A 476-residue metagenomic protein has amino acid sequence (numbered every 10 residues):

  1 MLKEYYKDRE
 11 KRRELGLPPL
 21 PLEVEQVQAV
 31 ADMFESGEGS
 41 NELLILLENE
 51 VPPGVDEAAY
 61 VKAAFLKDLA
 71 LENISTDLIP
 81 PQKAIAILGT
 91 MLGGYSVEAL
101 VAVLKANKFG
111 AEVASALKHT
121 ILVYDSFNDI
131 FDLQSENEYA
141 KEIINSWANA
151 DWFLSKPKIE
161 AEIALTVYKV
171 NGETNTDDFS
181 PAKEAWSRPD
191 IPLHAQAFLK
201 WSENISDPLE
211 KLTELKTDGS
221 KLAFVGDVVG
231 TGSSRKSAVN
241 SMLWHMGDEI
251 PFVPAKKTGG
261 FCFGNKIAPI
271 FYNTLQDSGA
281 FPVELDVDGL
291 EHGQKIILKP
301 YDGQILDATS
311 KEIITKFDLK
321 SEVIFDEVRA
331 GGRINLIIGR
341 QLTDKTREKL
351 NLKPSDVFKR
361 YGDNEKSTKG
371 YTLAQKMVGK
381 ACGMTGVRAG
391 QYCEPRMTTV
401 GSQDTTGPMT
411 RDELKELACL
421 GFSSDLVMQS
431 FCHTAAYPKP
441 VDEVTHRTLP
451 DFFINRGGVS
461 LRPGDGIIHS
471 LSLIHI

Functional and structural regions predicted by a protein language model:
L17-L20, N41-E57, L71, L78-G93 (+3 more regions): Structural detector for internal amphipathic alpha-helices that build alpha-solenoid repeat scaffolds
V24-A31, G54-E72, L92-L104, V123-Q134: Amphipathic alpha-helical scaffolding segments comprising HEAT/armadillo-like alpha-solenoid repeats
E138-A164, N335-C382: Flexible inter-domain linker/hinge segments
E142-G219: Conserved, function-defining core regions and hallmark residues within catalytic/recognition domains
L243-K266: Phosphate-handling active-site elements
A268-Y361: Acidic, glycine-rich flexible loop/linker segments
F358-S423: N-terminal amphipathic, basic-rich helices that act as targeting or association modules
I474-I476: Conserved small/polar residues in nucleotide/adenosyl-binding loops
